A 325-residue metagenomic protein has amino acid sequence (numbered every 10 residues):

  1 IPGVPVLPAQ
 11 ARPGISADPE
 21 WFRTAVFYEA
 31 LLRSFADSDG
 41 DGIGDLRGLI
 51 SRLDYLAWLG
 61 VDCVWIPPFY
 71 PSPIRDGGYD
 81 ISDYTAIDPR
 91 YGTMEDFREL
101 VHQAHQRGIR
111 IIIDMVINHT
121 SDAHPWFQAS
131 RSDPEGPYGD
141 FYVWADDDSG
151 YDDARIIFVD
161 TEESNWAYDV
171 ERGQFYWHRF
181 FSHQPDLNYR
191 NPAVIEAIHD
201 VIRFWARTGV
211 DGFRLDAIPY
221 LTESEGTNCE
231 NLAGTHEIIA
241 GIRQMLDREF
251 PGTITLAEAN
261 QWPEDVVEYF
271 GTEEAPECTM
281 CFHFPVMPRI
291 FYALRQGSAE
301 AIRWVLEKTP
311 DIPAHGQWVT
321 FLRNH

Functional and structural regions predicted by a protein language model:
P2-P5: C-terminal segment of classical bacterial N-terminal signal peptides
L7, P13-H199, R203, R207 (+1 more regions): Acidic/aromatic-lined carbohydrate-recognition and catalytic surfaces of CAZymes acting on diverse glycans
D114, L215, H325: Active-site glycine-centered loops adjacent to acidic/histidine catalytic or metal-binding residues that shape
W205-L215, Q317-F321: Active-site regions of oxyanion-processing enzymes, predominantly non-cytosolic
R248, A293-R295, Q317-T320: Catalytic-domain carbohydrate-binding cleft regions of carbohydrate-active enzymes
M287, S298-I302, H315-W318: Alpha-helix initiation and N-capping motif
Y292-P310: Phosphate/diphosphate-binding loops
E307-N324: Active-site-proximal substrate-binding groove within the catalytic cores of carbohydrate-active enzymes
